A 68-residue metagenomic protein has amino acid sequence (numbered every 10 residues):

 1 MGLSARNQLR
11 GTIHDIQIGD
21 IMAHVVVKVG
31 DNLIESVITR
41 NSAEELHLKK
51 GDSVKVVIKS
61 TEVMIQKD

Functional and structural regions predicted by a protein language model:
M1-D68: Non-catalytic connector elements of ABC transporters
